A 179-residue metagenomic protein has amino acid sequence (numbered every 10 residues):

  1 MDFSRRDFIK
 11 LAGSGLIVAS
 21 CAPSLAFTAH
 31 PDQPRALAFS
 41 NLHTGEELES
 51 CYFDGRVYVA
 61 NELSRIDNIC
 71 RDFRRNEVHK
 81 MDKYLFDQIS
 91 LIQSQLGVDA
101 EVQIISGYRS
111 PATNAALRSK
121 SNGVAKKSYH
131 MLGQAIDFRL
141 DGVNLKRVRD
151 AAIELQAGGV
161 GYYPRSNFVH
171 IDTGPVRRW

Functional and structural regions predicted by a protein language model:
M1-A19: N-terminal secretory signal peptides and thylakoid transit peptides that target proteins across membranes
D2, R35-S40, K120-W179: Catalytic cores and adjacent binding grooves of peptidoglycan-active enzymes
S20-C51: C-terminal segment of N-terminal export signals and the immediately downstream linker at the start of the mature
S50-C51, A116-R118, D150: Short, solvent-exposed loop/turn and secondary-structure capping segments
G55-I105: Active-site acidic/histidine clusters and adjacent loop/turn architecture that either coordinate catalytic ions
F86-S90, N114, L145, R149: Extracytoplasmic/secreted envelope proteins and their assembly/folding machinery, especially bacterial periplasmic
Q88-Q93, S110-T113, F138: Cysteine-centered nucleophilic/redox motifs
E101-A115: Acidic helix-start/capping segments at beta-turn-to-alpha-helix junctions
